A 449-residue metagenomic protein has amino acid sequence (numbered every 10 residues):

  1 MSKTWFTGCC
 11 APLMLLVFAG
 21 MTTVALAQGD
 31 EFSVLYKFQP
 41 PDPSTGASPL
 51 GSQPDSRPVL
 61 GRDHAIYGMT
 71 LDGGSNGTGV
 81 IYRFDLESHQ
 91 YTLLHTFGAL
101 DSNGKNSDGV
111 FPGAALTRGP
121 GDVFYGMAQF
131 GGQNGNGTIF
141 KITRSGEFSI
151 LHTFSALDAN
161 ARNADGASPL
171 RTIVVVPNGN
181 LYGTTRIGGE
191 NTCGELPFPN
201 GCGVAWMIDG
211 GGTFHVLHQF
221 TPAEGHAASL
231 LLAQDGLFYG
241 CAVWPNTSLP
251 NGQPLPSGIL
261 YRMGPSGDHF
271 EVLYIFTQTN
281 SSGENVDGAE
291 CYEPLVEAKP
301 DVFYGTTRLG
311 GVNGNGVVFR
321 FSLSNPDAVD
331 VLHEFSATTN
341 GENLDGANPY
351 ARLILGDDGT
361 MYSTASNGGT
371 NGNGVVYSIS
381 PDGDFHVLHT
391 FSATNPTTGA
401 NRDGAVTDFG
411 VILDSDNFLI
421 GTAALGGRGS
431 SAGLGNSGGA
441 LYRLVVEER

Functional and structural regions predicted by a protein language model:
S2-R449: Extracellular beta-propeller repeat domains
